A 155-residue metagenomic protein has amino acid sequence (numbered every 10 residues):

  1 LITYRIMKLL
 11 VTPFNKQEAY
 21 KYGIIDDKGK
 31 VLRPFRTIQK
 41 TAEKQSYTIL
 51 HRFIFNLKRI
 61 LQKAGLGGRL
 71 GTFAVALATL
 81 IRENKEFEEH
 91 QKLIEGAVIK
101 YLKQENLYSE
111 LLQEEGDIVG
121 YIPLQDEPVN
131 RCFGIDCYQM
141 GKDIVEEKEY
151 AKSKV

Functional and structural regions predicted by a protein language model:
L1-R5, Q39-V155: Linear-motif-rich, low-complexity cytosolic tails and juxtamembrane regions
R5-D27: Short acidic, Pro/Gly- and aromatic-enriched capping/linker segments at domain boundaries
D27-K28, M140: Short, surface-exposed polybasic-aromatic patches that bind anionic ligands, especially phosphate groups
